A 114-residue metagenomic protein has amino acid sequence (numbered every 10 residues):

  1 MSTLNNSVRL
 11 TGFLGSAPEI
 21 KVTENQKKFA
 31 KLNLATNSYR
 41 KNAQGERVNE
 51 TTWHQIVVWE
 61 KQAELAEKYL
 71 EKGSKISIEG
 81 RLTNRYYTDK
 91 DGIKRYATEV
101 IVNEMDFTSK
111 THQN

Functional and structural regions predicted by a protein language model:
M1-N114: Single-stranded nucleic acid-binding surfaces, predominantly the OB-fold ssDNA-binding core
